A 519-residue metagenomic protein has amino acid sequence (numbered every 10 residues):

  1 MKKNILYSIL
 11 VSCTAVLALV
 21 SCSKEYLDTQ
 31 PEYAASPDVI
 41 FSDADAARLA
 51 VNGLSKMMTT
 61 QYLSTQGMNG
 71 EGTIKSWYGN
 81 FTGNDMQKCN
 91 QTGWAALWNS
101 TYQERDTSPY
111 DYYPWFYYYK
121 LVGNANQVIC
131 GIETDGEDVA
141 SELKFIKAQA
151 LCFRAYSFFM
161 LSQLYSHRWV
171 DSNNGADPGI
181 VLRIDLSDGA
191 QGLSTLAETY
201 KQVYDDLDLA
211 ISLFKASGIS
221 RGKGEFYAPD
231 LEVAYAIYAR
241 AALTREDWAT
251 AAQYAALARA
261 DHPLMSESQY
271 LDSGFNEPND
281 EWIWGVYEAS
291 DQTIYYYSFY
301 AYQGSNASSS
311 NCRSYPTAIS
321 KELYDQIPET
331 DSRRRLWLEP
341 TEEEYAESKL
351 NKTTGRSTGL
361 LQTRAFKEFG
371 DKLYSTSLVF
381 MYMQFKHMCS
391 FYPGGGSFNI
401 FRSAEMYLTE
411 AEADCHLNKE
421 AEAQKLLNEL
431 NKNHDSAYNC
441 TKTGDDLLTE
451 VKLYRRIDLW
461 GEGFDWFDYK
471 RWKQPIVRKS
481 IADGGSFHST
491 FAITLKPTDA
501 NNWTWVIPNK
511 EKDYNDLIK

Functional and structural regions predicted by a protein language model:
M1-P31: Bacterial Sec-dependent N-terminal signal peptides
C22-S76, A255, S314, L323-E329 (+4 more regions): Membrane-proximal, proline-rich intrinsically disordered regions
P37-D38, T65-D85, H167-A176, A216-F299 (+1 more regions): Short, surface-exposed recognition loops and adjoining beta-strand edges that mediate ligand/DNA contacts, enriched
N90-L164, S194, S212-F214, Y392-F398 (+2 more regions): Conserved, well-structured interaction surfaces
A252-N399, S403, D458, K473 (+4 more regions): Hydrophobic-face positions in mid-chain alpha helices that act as interaction patches
